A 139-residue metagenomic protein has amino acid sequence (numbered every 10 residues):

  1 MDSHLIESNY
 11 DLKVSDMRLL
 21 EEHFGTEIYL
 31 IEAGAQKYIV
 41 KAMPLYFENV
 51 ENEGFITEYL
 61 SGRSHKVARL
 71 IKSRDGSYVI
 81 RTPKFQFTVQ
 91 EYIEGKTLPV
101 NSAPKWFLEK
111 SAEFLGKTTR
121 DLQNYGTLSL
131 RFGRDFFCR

Functional and structural regions predicted by a protein language model:
D2-N9: Short amphipathic alpha-helix segments
N9-E32: ATP-binding glycine-rich phosphate-binding loop
F24-G25, A35-Q36, T82-F85: A short, glycine/Asx- and small/polar-enriched loop/turn that sits immediately N-terminal to a beta-strand
E27-N52: ATP-binding glycine-rich loop module of kinase domains
M43-F85, V100-F114: A conserved alpha-helical element in kinase catalytic cores
P83-K96: Conserved short submotifs of the Hanks-type protein kinase catalytic core that shape the nucleotide-binding pocket
K105-R139: A cross-family kinase active-site recognition segment
